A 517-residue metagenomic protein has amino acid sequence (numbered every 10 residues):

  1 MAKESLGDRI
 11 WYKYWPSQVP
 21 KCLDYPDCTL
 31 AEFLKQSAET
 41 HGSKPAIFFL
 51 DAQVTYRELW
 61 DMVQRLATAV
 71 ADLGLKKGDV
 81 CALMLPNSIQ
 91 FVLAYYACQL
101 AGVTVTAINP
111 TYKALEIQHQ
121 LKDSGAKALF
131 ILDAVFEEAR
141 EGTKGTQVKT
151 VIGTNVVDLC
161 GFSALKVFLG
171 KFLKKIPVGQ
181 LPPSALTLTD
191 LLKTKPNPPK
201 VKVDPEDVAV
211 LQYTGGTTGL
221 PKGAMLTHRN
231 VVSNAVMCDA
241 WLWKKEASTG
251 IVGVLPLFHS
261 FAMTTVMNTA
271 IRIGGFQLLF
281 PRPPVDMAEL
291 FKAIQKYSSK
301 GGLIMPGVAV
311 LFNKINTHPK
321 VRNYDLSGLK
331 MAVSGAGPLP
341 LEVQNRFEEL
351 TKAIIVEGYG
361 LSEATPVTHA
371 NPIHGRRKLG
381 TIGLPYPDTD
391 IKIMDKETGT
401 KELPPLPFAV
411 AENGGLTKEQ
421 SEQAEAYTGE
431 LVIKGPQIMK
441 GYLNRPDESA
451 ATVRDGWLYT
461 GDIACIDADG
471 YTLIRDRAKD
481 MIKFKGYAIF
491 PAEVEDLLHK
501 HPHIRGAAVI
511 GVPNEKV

Functional and structural regions predicted by a protein language model:
D24-P26, K35, S43-S88, V92-Y96 (+1 more regions): Conserved AMP-binding/adenylate-forming core of the ANL superfamily
D72-L73, L100-D190: Structural core segment of the AMP-binding/adenylate-forming
L73-L75, K195-E206, L211-V254, Y297-S298 (+1 more regions): Conserved adenylate-forming
L85, V103-H119, D133-A139, V156 (+2 more regions): ATP-dependent adenylate-forming carboxylate-activation enzymes
Y112, I131, G435, K440-G441 (+2 more regions): AMP-binding/adenylate-forming catalytic core of the ANL superfamily
V232-G250, S260-L303, F312, H318: Conserved AMP-binding/adenylation subdomain of ANL enzymes
S299-G307, N316-R377, D390, E397 (+1 more regions): Gly/Ser/Thr-rich phosphate-binding loop
K352, T400, P404-T428, P436-G461 (+3 more regions): Conserved ANL (AMP-binding/adenylate-forming) active-site segment centered on the GW(Y/F)…HTG consensus within
